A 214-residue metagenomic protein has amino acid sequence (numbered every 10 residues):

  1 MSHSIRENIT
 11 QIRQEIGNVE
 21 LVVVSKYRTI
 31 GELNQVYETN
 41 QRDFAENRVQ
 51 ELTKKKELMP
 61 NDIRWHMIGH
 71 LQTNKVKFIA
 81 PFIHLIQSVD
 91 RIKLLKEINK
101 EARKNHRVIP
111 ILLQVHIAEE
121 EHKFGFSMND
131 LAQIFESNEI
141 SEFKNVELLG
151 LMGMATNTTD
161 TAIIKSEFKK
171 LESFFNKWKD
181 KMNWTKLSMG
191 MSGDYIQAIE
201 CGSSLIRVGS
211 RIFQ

Functional and structural regions predicted by a protein language model:
M1-G193, I199-C201: Conserved alpha/beta-domain cores
S203-Q214: Gly/Pro- and small hydrophobic-enriched strand-loop and loop-to-helix capping segments that sit at the rims
